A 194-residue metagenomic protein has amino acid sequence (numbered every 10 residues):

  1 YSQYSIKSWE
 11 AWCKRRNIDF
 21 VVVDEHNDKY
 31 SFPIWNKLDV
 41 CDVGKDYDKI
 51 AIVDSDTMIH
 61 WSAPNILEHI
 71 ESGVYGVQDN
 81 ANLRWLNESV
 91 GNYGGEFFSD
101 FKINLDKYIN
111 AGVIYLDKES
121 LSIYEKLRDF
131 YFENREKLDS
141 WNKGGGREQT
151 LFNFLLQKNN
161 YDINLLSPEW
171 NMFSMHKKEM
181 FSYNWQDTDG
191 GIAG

Functional and structural regions predicted by a protein language model:
Y1-D39, V43-D48: N-terminal anchoring/stem segment of glycosyltransferases
E10, L67, N153-Q157: Non-transmembrane alpha-helical segments in soluble domains of secreted/periplasmic/extracellular proteins
E25-Y30, T57-M58, N171-M172: Short active-site-proximal "capping" loops at secondary-structure junctions
Y30-P33, W85-E88, F173-F181: Short, solvent-exposed polar/charged micro-motifs at secondary-structure junctions
P33-V90, Y115, S120-L121: GT-A fold catalytic core of metal-dependent nucleotide-sugar glycosyltransferases, centered on the diacidic
K37-D39, S89-G94, M180-Q186: Short, surface-exposed amphipathic charged segments that create phosphate/polyanion-binding patches used for binding
N92-L105: Short, flexible, basic/aromatic active-site loop/helix in glycosyltransferases
D106-G194: Catalytic core and acceptor-binding pocket of nucleotide-sugar-dependent glycosyltransferases
